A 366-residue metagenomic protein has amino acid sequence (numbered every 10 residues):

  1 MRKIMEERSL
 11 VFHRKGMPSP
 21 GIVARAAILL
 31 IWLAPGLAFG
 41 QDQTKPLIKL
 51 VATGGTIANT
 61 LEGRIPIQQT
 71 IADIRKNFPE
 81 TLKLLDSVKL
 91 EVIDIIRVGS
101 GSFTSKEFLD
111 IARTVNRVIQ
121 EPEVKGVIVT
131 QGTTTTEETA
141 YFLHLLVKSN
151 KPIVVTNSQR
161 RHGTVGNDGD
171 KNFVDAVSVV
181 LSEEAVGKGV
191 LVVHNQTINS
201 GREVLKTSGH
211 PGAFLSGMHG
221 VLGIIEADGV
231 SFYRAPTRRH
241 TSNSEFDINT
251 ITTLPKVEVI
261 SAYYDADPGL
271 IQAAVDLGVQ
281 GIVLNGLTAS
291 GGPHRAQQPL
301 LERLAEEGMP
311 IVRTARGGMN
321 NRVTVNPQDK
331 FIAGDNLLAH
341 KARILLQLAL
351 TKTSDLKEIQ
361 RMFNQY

Functional and structural regions predicted by a protein language model:
M1-I22: N-terminal secretory signal peptides that target proteins for export/translocation
R25-G36: Bacterial N-terminal signal peptides
Q41-V118: ATP/NTP phosphate-donor binding region
K45, V51-A52, A58, I74 (+3 more regions): Accessory alpha-helical/coil subdomains and C-terminal extensions that flank or cap enzyme catalytic cores
E121-T136, L277-S290: Short acidic, glycine-rich surface-loop motifs adjacent to enzyme active sites
V129-K151, H294-L301: Short Gly/Thr/Asp-enriched flexible loops that form oxyanion-binding sites at enzyme active sites
V155-A227: Internal gly/pro-rich beta-alpha loop/helix module that stabilizes soluble enzyme cofactors or their anionic handles
A289-Y366: C-terminal non-catalytic interaction/assembly regions of soluble proteins
